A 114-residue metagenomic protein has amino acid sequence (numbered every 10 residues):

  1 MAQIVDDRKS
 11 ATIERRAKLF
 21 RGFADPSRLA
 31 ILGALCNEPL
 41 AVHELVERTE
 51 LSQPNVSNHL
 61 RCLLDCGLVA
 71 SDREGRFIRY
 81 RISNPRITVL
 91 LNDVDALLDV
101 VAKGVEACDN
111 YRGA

Functional and structural regions predicted by a protein language model:
M1-R15, R86-A114: Amphipathic alpha-helical dimerization/coiled-coil segments that flank or bridge DNA-binding/regulatory modules
I4, F23, Q53-S57, A107: Intrinsically disordered, low-complexity peptide-like regions
S10-P54, E74-I87: N-terminal helix-turn-helix DNA-binding core of bacterial DNA-binding proteins
G22, D65, A96-D99: Regular, well-ordered alpha-helical segments
L40, E50, D65, A102-K103: Intrinsic disorder/low-complexity segments in short proteins, especially the signal peptide and propeptide regions
E47, N58, L64-D65: Alpha-helical residues within the helix-turn-helix
